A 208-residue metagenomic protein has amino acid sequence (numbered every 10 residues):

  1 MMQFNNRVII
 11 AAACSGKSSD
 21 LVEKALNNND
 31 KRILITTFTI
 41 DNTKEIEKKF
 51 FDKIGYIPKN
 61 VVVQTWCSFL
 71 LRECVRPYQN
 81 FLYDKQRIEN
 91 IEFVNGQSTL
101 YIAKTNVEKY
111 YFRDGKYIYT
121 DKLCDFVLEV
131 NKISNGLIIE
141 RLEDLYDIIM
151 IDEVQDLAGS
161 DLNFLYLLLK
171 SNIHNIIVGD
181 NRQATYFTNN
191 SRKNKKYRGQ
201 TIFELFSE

Functional and structural regions predicted by a protein language model:
M1-E208: The feature marks helicase ATPase cores and/or their adjacent C-terminal helical subdomains in SF1/SF2/AAA+ helicases
